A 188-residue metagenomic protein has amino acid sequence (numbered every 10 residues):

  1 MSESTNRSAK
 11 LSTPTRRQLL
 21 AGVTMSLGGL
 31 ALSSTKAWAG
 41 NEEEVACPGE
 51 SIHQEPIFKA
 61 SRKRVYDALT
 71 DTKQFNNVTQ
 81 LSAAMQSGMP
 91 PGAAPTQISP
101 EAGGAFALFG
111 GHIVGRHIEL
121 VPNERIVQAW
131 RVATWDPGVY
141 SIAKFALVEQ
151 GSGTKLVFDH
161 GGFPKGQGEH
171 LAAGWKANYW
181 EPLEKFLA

Functional and structural regions predicted by a protein language model:
M1-P14: N-terminal secretory signal peptides
A21-S33, A37-G92: Hydrophobic ligand-binding cavity/cleft-lining segments
G49-I57, A105, H112, R125 (+2 more regions): Intrinsic-disorder/low-complexity, polar/charged segments enriched in Ser/Thr/Lys/Arg/Asp/Glu/Gln
P56, G115-I118, W130, I142-V148: Hydrophobic/aromatic beta-strand elements that line small-molecule binding cavities or substrate pockets in beta-rich
K59-K63, I118-E124, A146-K155: A short, structured loop/turn motif at beta-sheet edges
V65-Y66, F75, F106, H117 (+4 more regions): Hydrophobic pocket/interface hotspot
S87-V132: Glycine-rich portal/gate segments that line the openings of hydrophobic small-molecule binding cavities
V132-A177: Beta-strand/loop substructures that line and gate deep hydrophobic ligand-binding cavities in soluble
